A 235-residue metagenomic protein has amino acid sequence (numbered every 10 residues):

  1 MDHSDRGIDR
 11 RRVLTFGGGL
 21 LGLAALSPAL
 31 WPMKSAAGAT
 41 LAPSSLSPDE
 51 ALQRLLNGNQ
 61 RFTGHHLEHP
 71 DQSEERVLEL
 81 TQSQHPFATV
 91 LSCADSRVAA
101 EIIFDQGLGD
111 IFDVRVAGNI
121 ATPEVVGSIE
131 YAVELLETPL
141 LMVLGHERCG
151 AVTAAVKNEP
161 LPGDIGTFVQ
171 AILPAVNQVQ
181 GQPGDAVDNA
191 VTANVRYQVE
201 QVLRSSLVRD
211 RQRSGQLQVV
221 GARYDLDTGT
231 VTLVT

Functional and structural regions predicted by a protein language model:
M1-A24: N-terminal secretory signal peptides and thylakoid transit peptides that target proteins across membranes
D2, P48, V98-V191, Y197 (+2 more regions): Short HxH-centered metal-ligating active-site micro-motif
F16, G58, C93-D95, V116-A117 (+3 more regions): Fold-independent oxyanion-binding glycine-rich loops and adjacent beta-strand/coil segments at enzyme active sites
L20, G58, F62-H65, A155-E159 (+2 more regions): Change "in soluble alpha/beta enzymes" to "in soluble alpha/beta proteins
P28-G64, E68-Q72: C-terminal segment of N-terminal export signals and the immediately downstream linker at the start of the mature
L55, V90, V143, G221 (+1 more regions): Divalent metal-coordination and catalytic microenvironments
H69-D105, G109: N-terminal short beta-loop-beta anion/metal-coordinating cradle
R213-T232: GST superfamily/GST-like fold recognition
